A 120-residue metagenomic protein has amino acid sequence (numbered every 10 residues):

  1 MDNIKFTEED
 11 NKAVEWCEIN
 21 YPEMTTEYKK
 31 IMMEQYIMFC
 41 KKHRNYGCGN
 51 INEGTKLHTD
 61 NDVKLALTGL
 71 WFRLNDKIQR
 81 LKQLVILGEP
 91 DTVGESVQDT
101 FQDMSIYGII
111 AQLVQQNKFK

Functional and structural regions predicted by a protein language model:
M1-K120: Intrinsically disordered, low-complexity regulatory regions that flank transcription factor DNA-binding cores
